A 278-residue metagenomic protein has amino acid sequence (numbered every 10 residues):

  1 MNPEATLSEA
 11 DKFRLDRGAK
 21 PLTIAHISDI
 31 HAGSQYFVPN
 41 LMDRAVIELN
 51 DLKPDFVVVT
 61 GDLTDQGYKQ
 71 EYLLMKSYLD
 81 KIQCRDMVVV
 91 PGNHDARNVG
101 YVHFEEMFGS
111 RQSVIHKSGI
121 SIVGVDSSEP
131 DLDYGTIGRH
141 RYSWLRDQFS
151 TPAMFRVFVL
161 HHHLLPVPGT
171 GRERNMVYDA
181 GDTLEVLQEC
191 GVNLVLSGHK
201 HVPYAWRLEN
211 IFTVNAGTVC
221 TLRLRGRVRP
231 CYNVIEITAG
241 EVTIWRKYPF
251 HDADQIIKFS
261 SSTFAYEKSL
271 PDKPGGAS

Functional and structural regions predicted by a protein language model:
M1-L7, T238-S278: A short C-terminal boundary segment appended to hydrolase-like catalytic domains
M1-Y78: N-terminal active-site segment of His-dependent metallophosphoesterases
P3-D16, K69-S150, D182-C190, N233-V234: Extended active-site neighborhood of metal-dependent phosphoesterases/phosphodiesterases
I27-S28, F56-D62, D86-N93, D126 (+3 more regions): Active-site neighborhood of phospho(di)ester-bond hydrolases with catalytic His/Asp-centered motifs
A32-Y36, D65-Q70, N93-Y101, P130-D133 (+3 more regions): Active-site environment of divalent metal-dependent phosphoester hydrolases
D51-K53, S150-M154, E189: Glycine-rich phosphate-binding loop signature in dinucleotide/nucleotide-binding domains
P152-G169: Short acidic, glycine-rich surface-loop motifs adjacent to enzyme active sites
R172-T243: Conserved beta-sheet core of the metallophosphoesterase superfamily
